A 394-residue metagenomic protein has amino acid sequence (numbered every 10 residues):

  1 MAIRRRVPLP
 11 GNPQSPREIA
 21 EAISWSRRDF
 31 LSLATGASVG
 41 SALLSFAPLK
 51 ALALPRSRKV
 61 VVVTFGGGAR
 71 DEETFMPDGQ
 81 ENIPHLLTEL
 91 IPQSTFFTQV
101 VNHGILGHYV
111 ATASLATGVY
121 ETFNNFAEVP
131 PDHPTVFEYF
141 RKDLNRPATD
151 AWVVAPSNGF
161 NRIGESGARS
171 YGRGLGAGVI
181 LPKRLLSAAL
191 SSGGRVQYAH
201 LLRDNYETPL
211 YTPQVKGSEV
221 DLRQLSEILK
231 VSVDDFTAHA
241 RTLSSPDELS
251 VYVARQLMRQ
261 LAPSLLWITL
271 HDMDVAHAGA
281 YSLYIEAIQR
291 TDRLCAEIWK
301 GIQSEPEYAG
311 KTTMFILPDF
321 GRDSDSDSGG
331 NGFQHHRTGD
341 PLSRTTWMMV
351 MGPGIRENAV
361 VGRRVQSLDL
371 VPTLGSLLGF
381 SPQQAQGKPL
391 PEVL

Functional and structural regions predicted by a protein language model:
M1-W25: N-terminal secretory signal peptides
P16-S32, V39-P55: N-terminal twin-arginine translocation
V60-V62, T291-Q334, L374: Metal-dependent active-site segment of extracytoplasmic phospho-/sulfohydrolases and closely related
E73-V110, D150-W152, V361: Short, structured active-site-proximal loop/turn typified by the sulfatase FGly-forming signature C/S-X-P-X-R
P77, S166-G167, K230-A238, V251-E297 (+2 more regions): Active-site His/acidic residue clusters
V110-T117, H335-L378: Substrate-binding rim/cap in mid-to-C-terminal beta-strand-loop elements of soluble/periplasmic
F126-V129, P134-A238, P246: A contiguous, mid-domain pocket- or channel-lining segment that forms the substrate-recognition surface
F137-R141, R363-P391: Non-catalytic, well-ordered alpha-helical segments in soluble enzyme domains
